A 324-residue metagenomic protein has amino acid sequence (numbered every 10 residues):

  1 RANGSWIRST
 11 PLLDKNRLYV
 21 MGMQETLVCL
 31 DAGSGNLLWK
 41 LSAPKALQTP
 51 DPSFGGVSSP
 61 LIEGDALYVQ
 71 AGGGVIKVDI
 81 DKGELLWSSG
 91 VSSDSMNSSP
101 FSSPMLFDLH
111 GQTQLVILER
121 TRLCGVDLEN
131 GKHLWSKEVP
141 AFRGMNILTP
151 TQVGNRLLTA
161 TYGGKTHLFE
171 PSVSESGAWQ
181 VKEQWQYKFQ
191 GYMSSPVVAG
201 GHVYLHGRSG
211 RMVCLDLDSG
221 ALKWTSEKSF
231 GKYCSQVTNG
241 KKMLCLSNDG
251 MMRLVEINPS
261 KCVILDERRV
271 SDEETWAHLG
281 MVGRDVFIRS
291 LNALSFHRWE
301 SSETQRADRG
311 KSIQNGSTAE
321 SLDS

Functional and structural regions predicted by a protein language model:
R1-L12, K40-I62, S88-Q112, S136-V153 (+4 more regions): Extracytoplasmic beta-rich repeat domains
G4-L37: Hydrophobic alpha-helical hairpins/lids featuring a short glycine-rich hinge
D31-S34, D79-G83, D127-N130, P171-E175 (+3 more regions): Short loop/turn segments that connect beta-strands within beta-propeller blades
K165, F189-I257: Loop/turn-rich, solvent-exposed surfaces of beta-rich toroidal or solenoidal domains
E274-G310: Blade-level signature of beta-propeller repeat domains, shared across WD40, Kelch, NHL, RCC1 and BNR/Asp-box propellers
